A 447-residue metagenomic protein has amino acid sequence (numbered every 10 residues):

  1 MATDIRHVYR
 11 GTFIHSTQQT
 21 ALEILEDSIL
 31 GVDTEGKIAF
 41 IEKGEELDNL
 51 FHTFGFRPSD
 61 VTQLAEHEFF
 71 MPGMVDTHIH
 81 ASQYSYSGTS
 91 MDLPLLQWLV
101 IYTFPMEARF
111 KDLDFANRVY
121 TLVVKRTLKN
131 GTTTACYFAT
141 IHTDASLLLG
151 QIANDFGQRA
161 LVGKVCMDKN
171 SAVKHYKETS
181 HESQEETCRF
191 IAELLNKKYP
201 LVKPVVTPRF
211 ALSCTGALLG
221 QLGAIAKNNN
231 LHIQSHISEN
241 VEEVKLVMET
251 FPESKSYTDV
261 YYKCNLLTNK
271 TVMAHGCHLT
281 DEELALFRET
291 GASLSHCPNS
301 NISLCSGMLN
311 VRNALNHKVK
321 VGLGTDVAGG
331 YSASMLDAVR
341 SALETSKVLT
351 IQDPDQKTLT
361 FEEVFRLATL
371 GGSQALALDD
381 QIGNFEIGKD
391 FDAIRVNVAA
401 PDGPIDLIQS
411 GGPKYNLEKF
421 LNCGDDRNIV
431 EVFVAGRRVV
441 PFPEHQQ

Functional and structural regions predicted by a protein language model:
M1-S59: N-terminal metal-binding scaffold of metallo-dependent hydrolase/deaminase domains
A2-G11, N49-Q97, L128-K129: Replace "His-x-His-based motif
T12, L30, G36, H67 (+16 more regions): Divalent metal-coordination and catalytic microenvironments
Q18, D390-Q446: C-terminal cap of metal-dependent C-N hydrolases
F69, S87-Q158, S183-Y199: Alpha-helical scaffold segments that flank or form the walls of functional sites
S85-A116, K169-H181, N240-K270, T290-S293 (+1 more regions): Active-site gating loops and adjacent loop-to-helix segments of metal-dependent hydrolytic enzymes
D144-C277: Metal-coordinating catalytic core of metallo-dependent amide/deamination hydrolases
K263-K270, V311-I405: His/Asp/Glu-enriched, well-ordered alpha-helical/loop segment that forms or immediately abuts the divalent-metal
